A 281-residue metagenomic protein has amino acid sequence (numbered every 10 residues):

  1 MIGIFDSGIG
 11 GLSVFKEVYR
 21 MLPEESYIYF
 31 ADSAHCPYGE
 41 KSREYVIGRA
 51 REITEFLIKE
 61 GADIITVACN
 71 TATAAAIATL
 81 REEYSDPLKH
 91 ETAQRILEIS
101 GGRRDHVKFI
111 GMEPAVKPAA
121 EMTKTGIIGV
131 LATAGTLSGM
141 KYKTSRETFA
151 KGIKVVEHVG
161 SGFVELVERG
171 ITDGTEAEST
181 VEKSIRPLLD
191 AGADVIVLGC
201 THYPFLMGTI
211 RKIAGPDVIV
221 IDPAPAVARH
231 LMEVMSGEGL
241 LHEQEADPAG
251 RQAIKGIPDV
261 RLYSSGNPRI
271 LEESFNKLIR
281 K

Functional and structural regions predicted by a protein language model:
M1-K281: Non-catalytic structural scaffold of enzyme domains
